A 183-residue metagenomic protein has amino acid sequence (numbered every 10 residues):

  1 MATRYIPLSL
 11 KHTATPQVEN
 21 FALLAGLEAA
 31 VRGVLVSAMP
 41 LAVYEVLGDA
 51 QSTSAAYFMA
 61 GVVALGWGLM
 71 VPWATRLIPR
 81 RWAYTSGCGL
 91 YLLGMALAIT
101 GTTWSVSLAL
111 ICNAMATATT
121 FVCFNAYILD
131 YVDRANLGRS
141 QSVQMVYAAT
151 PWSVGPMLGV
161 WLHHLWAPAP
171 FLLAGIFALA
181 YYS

Functional and structural regions predicted by a protein language model:
I6-G61: Helix-loop boundary and gating motifs at the non-cytosolic
M39, T119-V132: Intracellular juxtamembrane helix-capping segments at the cytosolic ends of symmetry-related transmembrane helices
G61-L69, W152-S153: Residue-level signature of mid-helix packing/kink "hotspots" within the transmembrane helices of 12-pass Major
W67-P79, H163: Helix-to-loop junctions at the C-terminal end of transmembrane segments in multipass secondary transporters
W82-A96: Structural signature of the two symmetry-related core transmembrane helices
I99-L110: Helix-loop junctions at membrane interfaces in 12-TM secondary transporters
P170-S183: Symmetry-related core transmembrane helices of the 12-TM Major Facilitator Superfamily/SLC fold
